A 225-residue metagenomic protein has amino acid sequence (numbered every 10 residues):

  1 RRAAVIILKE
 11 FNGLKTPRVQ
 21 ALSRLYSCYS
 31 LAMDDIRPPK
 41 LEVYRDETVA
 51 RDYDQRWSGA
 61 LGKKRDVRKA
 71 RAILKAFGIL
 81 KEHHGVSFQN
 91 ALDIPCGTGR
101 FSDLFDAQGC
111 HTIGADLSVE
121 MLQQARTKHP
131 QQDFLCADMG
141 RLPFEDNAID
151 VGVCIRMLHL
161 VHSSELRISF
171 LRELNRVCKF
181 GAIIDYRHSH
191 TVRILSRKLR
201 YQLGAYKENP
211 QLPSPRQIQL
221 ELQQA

Functional and structural regions predicted by a protein language model:
A32-G85: Conserved class I S-adenosyl-L-methionine
L92, T98-R141: Class I SAM-dependent methyltransferase SAM/SAH-binding core
V153: A conserved beta-strand element that flanks and buttresses the S-adenosyl-L-methionine
R156-L160: Short catalytic micro-motifs in class I SAM-dependent methyltransferases
I168-F180: A short glycine-rich, Lys/Arg-flanked "PGG" loop and its adjoining helix->strand segment in the class I
K179-R187: Conserved beta-strand signature within the Rossmann-like core of class I S-adenosyl-L-methionine
R187-E208: Short, glycine-/aromatic-enriched active-site segment of Class I SAM-dependent methyltransferases
N209-A225: Short alpha-helix
